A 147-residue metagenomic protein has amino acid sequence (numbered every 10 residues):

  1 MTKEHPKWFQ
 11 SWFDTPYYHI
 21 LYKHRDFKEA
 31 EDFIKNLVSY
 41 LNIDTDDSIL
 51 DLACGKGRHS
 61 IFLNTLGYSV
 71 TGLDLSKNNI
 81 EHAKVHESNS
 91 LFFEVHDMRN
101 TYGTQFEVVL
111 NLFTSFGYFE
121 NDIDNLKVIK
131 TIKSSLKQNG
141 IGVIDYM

Functional and structural regions predicted by a protein language model:
M1-D44: Conserved class I S-adenosyl-L-methionine
D46-A53: Conserved class I S-adenosyl-L-methionine
K56-N100: Class I SAM-dependent methyltransferase SAM/SAH-binding core
R99-V109: A short acidic, Gly/Pro-enriched loop at the edge of an enzyme's catalytic core that lines a small-molecule cofactor
E107-I123: A short SAM/SAH-binding and catalytic strip from SAM-dependent methyltransferases
L126-Q138: A short glycine-rich, Lys/Arg-flanked "PGG" loop and its adjoining helix->strand segment in the class I
N139-Y146: Conserved beta-strand signature within the Rossmann-like core of class I S-adenosyl-L-methionine
